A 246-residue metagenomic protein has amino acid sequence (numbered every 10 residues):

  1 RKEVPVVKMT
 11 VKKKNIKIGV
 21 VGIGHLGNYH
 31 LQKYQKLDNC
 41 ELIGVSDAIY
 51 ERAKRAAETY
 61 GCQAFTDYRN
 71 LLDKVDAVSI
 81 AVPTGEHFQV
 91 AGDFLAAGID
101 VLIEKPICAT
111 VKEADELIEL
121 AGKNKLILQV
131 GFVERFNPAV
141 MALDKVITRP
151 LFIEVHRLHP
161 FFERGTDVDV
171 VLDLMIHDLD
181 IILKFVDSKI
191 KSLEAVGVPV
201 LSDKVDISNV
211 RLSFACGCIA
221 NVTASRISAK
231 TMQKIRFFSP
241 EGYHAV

Functional and structural regions predicted by a protein language model:
V7-Y60, I182: N-terminal Rossmann-like dinucleotide-binding module
H30, Y60-I118: Beta-loop-alpha module in the N-terminal Rossmann-like domain of NAD(P)-dependent dehydrogenases, especially those
I43, D76, L151: Conserved acidic residues
C62, A97-I99, N124-I127, C218: A short helix->loop->beta-strand "cap" motif at the edges of active sites that frequently abuts
T66, I103, V130-F132, E194-G197 (+1 more regions): Short loop/edge segments at beta-strand edges and connector loops that shape dinucleotide/nucleotide cofactor-binding
C108-G165: A contiguous active-site-proximal alpha/beta segment in oxidoreductase catalytic domains
G131-P138, F161-S192, V205: Mid-domain beta-loop-alpha active-site segment that forms a flexible, acidic cofactor/metal-binding surface
D180-V246: Contiguous beta-strand/loop segments that form the cofactor/metal-binding neighborhood of enzyme cores
